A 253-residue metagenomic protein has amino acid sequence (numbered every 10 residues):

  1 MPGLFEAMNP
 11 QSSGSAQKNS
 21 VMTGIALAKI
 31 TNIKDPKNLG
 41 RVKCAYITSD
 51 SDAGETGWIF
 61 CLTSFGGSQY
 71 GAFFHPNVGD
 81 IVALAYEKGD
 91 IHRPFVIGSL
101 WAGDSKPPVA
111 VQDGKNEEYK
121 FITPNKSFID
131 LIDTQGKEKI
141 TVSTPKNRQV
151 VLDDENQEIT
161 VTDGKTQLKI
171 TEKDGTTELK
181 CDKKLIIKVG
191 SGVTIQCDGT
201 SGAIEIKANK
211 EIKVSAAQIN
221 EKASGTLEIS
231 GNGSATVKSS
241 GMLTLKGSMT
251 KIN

Functional and structural regions predicted by a protein language model:
P2-Q11, S15, L27, F73-D80 (+1 more regions): Right-handed beta-helix
S13-N19, K29, S64-S68: Asp/Glu-centered strand-loop micro-motifs enriched in Gly/Pro and often flanked by an aromatic residue
M22-P36: Structural detector for short beta-strands of small beta-barrel domains
D35-P36, S49, E87: Short polar/acidic secondary-structure junctions
K37-A45: Short aromatic-glycine-enriched beta-strand elements
A45-D50, T56, G79-L84: Catalytic cores of peptidoglycan-degrading enzymes
A45-S49, L62, S99: Generic beta-structure capping elements
D52-F73: Beta-strand/loop nucleic-acid-binding surfaces
